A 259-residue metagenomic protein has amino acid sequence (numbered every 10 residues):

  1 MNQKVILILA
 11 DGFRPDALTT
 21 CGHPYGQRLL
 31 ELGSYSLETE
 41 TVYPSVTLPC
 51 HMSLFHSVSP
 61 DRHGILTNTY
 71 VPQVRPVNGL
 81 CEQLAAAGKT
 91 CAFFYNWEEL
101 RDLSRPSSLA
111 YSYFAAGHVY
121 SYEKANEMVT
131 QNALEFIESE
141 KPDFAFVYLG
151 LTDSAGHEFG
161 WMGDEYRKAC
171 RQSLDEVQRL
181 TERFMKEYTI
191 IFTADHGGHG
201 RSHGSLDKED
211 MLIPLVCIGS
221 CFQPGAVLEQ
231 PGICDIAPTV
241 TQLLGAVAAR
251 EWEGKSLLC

Functional and structural regions predicted by a protein language model:
M1-C259: Feature captures the catalytic ectodomains and active-site-proximal regions of enzymes that hydrolyze or transfer
